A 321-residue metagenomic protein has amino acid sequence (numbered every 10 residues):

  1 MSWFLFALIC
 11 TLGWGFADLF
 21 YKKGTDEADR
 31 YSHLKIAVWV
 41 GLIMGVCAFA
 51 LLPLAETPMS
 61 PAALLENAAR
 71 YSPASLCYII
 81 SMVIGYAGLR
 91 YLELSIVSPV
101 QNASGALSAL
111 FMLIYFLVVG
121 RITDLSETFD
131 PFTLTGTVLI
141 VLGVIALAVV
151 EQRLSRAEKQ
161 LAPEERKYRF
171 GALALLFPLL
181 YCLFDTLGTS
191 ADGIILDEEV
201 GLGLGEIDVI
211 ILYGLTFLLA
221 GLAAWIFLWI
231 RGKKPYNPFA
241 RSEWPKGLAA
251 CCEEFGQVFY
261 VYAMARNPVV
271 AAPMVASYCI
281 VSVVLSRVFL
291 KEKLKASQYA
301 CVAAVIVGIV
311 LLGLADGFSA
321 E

Functional and structural regions predicted by a protein language model:
M1-L76, M82-L92, V141-L179, E198-V209 (+5 more regions): Membrane-interface interhelical linkers
A7, L34-V38, S98, F129-G136 (+4 more regions): Hydrophobic/aromatic positions within or immediately flanking transmembrane alpha-helices of multi-pass small-molecule
I43, A48, A103, A109-L113 (+2 more regions): Hydrophobic transmembrane alpha-helices of multi-pass small-molecule transport proteins
G45-E56, A109-F129, C182-D197, C252-V269 (+1 more regions): Hydrophobic alpha-helical transmembrane segments in multi-pass integral membrane proteins
P73-Y78, Y86-V118, P131-V138, G214 (+2 more regions): Specific alpha-helical transmembrane segments that line the substrate/conduction pathway and gating interfaces
R266-P273, S277-V307, G313: C-terminal transmembrane helix pair
